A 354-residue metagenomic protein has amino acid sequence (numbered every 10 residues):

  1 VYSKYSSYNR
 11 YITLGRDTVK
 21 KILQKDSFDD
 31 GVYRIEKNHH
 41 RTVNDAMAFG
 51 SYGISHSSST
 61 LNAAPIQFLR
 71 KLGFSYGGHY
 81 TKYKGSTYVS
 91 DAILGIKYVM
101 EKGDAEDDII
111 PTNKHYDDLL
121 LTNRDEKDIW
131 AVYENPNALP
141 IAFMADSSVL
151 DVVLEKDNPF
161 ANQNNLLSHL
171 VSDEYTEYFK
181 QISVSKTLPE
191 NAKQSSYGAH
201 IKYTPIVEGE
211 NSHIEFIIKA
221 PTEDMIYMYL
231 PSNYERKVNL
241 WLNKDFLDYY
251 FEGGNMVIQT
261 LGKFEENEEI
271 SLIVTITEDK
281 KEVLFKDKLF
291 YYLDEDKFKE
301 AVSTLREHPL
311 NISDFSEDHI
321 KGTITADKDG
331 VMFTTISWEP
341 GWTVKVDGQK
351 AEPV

Functional and structural regions predicted by a protein language model:
Y2-K21, K288, K297-R306: Membrane-proximal, lumen/periplasm-facing interface regions of secretory-pathway glyco- and lipid-modifying enzymes
Y2-S7, L23-L94, L139, A301-T304 (+1 more regions): Extracytoplasmic/lumenal acceptor-recognition loop(s) of multi-pass membrane glycoenzymes
I12-V19, F28, Y83-K84, A92-I93 (+4 more regions): Active-site-proximal structural scaffolding
V32-I35, K97-Y98, I129-V132, Y227 (+2 more regions): Beta-sheet entry/capping signal
H39-R41, E101-A105, P231-Y234, I276-E278: Short, flexible beta-strand-to-coil junctions
M47, F143-D146, T334-T335: Short conserved micro-motifs at the rims of enzyme active sites and ligand-binding pockets
S51, S58-E208, E215-I217, N233: A cross-kingdom signal targeting lumenal/periplasmic-facing segments of multi-pass membrane and secretory-pathway
S185-V354: Active-site-proximal, structured, solvent-exposed surfaces of multi-pass membrane proteins that position macromolecular
